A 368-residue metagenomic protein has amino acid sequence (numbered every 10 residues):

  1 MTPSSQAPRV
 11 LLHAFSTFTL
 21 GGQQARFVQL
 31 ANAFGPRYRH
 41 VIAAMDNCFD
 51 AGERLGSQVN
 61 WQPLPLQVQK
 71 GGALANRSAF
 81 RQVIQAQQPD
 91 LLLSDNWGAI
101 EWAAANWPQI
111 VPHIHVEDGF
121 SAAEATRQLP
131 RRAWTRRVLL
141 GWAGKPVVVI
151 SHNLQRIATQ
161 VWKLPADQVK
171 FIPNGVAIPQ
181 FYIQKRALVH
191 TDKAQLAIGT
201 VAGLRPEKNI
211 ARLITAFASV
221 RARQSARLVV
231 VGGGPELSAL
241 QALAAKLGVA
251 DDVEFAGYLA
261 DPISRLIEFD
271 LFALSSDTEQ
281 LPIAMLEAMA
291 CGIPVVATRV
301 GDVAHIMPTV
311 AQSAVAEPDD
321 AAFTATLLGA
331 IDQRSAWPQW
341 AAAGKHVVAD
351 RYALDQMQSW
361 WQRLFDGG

Functional and structural regions predicted by a protein language model:
H13-A75: N-terminal strand-loop element at the rim of the active site of nucleotide-sugar-dependent glycosyltransferases
G21-Q29, T200-R221, P235-Q241, I283: A conserved mid-protein helix/loop that constitutes part of the nucleotide-sugar donor-binding site
S78-R81, P130-V148, V161: Membrane-proximal helix-turn-helix segments that form the acceptor-binding/catalytic region of lipid-linked
S94-I100, E117: Short His-centered aromatic/hydrophobic patch
G144-V169, V176: A short, active-site helix/loop in glycosyltransferases that binds the activated sugar's phosphate group
Y258, D277: Aromatic "clamp/platform" in nucleotide-sugar-dependent glycosyltransferases that forms part of the donor/acceptor
P294-A297: Short hydrophobic beta-strand element within catalytic cores of glycosyltransferases and related nucleotide-activated
T309-A321, G329-S335: Conserved acidic donor-binding segment of nucleotide-sugar-dependent glycosyltransferases
